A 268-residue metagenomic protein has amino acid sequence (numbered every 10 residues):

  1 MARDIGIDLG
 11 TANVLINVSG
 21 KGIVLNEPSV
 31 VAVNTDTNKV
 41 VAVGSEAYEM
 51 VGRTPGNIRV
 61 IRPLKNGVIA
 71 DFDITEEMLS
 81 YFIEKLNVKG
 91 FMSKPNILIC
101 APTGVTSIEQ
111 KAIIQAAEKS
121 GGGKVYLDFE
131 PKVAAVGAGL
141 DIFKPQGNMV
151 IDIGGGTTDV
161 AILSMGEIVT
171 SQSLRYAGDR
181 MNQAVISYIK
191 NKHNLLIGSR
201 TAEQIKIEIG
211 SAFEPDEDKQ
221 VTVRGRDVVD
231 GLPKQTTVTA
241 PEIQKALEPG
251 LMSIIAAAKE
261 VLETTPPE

Functional and structural regions predicted by a protein language model:
M1-I153, A161-E268: Nucleotide/phosphate-binding catalytic cleft detector across ATP-hydrolyzing and phosphate-transferring enzymes
